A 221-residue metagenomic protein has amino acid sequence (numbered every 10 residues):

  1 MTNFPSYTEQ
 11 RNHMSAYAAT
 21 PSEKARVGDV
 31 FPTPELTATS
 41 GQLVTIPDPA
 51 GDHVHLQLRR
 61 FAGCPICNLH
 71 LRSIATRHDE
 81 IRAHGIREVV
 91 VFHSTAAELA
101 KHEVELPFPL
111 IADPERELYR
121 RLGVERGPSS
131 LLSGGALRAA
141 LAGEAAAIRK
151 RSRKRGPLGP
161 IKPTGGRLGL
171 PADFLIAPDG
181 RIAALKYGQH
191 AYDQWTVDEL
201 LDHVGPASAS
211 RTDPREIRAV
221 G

Functional and structural regions predicted by a protein language model:
T2-Y7, R11-P47, S73: N-terminal "domain-start" segment that seeds a small globular fold
F31-P32, H55, L170-A172: Short loop/turn microsegments at loop-to-beta-strand junctions
T45-A75, E88: Short active-site neighborhood of thiol/selenol oxidoreductases, capturing the structured segment around
H70-R121: Structural microenvironment flanking redox-active thiols in thiol-disulfide oxidoreductases
P109, D113-Y192: Thiol/selenol-based redox catalytic cores and closely related redox-interacting motifs
A191-P206: A short, polar/charged loop-to-alpha-helix boundary motif
S210-G221: Cysteine/selenocysteine-centered motifs that mediate thiol-based redox chemistry or coordinate metal-sulfur cofactors
